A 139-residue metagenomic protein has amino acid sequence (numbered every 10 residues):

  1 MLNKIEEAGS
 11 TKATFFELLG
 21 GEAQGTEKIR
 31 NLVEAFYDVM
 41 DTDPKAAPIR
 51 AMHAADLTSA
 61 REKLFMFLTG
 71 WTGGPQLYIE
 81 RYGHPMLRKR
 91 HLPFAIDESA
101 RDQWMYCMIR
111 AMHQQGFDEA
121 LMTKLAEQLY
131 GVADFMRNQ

Functional and structural regions predicted by a protein language model:
M1-Q139: Core of compact, soluble alpha-helical bundle domains
